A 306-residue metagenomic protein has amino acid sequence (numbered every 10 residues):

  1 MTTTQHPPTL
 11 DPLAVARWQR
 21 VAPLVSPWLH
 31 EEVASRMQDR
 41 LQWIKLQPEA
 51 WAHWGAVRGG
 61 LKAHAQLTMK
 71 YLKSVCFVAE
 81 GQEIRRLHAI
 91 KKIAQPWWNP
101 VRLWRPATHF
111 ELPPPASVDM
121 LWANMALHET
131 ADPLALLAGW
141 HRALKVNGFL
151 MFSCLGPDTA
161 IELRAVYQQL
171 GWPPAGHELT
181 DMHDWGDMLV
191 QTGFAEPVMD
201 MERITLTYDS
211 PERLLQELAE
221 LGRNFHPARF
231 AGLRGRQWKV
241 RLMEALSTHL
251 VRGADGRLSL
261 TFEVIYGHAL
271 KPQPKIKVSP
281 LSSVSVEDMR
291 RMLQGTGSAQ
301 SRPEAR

Functional and structural regions predicted by a protein language model:
M1-P48: Class I SAM-dependent methyltransferase Rossmann-like catalytic core, especially the SAM/SAH-binding loop
Q38, Q42, T192, E212-R306: C-terminal lobe and adjacent flexible extensions of AdoMet/dcAdoMet transferase-like proteins
Q38-P114, M120, A135: Class I SAM-dependent methyltransferase SAM/SAH-binding core
L46, A131, K145: Short conserved AdoMet
G81-E83, L127, C154-D158: Short glycine-enriched loops at secondary-structure junctions
V118-L134, A138: A short SAM/SAH-binding and catalytic strip from SAM-dependent methyltransferases
L134-F149: A short glycine-rich, Lys/Arg-flanked "PGG" loop and its adjoining helix->strand segment in the class I
M151-R213, E220-R234: Conserved catalytic/acceptor-binding region of the Class I
